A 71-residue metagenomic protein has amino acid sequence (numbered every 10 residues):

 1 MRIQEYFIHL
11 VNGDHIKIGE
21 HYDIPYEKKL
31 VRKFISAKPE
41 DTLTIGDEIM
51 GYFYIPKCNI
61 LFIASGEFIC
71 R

Functional and structural regions predicted by a protein language model:
R2-F34: N-terminal acidic leader/helix
E40-R71: Short, mixed-charge low-complexity intrinsically disordered segments
